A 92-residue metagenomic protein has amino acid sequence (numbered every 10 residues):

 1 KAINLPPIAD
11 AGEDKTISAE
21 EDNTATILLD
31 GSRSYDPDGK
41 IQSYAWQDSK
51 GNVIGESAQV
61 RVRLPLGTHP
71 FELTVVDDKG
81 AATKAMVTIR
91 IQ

Functional and structural regions predicted by a protein language model:
K1, A85-I91: C-terminal edge beta-strand
N4-I8: Proline-centered linker/hinge motifs at extracellular inter-domain junctions
K15-A25: Short, solvent-exposed loop/linker segments at the N-terminal edge of repeated beta-sheet extracellular domains
L28-D38: Acidic, Ser/Thr
I41, V53, G80-K84: A structural signal for beta-strand boundary/capping segments at domain termini and interdomain linkers
S43-V62: Surface-exposed, flexible coil segments in extracellular/virion-facing regions
